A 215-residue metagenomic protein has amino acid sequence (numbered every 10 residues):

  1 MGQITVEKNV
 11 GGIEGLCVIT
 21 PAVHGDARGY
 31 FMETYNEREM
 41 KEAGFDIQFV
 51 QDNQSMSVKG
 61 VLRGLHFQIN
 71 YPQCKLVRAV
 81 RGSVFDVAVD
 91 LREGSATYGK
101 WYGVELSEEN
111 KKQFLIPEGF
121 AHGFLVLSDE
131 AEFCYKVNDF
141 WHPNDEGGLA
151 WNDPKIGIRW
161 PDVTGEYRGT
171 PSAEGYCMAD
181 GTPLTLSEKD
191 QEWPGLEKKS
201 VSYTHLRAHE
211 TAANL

Functional and structural regions predicted by a protein language model:
M1-E109, S128-E130, V137-R207: Non-catalytic, conserved peripheral segments adjacent to functional cores
L106-S128: Conserved metal-binding segment of the jelly-roll/cupin
H205-A208, A212-L215: Single conserved hydrophobic/aromatic residue that forms the stacking wall/gate of nucleotide- or nucleobase-binding
